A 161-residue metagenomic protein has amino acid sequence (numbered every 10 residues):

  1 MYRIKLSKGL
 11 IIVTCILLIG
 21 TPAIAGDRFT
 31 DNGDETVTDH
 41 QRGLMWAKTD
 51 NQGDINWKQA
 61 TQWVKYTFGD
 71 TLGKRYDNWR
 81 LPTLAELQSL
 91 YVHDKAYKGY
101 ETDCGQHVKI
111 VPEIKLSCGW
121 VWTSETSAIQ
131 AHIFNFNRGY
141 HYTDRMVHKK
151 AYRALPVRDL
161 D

Functional and structural regions predicted by a protein language model:
Y2-I11: Bacterial N-terminal signal peptides that target proteins for export
T14-L17: Repetitive helical segments and hydrophobic/amphipathic motifs
G20-P22: N-terminal signal peptide c-region/cleavage motif recognized by signal peptidases
A25-W79, G119, R153-V157: Extracellular adhesion/carbohydrate-recognition regions
H40-Q41, K48-N51, P82-L90, S124-S127 (+2 more regions): Active-site-proximal beta-strand/loop segments in catalytic clefts of secreted hydrolases
G53-V64, H132-M146: Short, polar loop/linker segments at the starts of domains and inter-domain junctions
T61-D77, L84-F136: An exposed tryptophan-centered "aromatic clamp" motif
N137-D161: Disulfide-stabilized, aromatic/cysteine-rich ligand-recognition loop
